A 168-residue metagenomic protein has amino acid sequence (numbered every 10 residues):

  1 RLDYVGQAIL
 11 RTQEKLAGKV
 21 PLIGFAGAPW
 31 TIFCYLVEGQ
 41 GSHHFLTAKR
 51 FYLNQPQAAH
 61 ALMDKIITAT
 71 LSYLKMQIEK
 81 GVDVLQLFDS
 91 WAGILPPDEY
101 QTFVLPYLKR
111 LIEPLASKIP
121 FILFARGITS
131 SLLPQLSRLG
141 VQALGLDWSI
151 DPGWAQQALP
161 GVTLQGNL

Functional and structural regions predicted by a protein language model:
D3-L168: Active-site loop segments of alpha/beta catalytic cores
